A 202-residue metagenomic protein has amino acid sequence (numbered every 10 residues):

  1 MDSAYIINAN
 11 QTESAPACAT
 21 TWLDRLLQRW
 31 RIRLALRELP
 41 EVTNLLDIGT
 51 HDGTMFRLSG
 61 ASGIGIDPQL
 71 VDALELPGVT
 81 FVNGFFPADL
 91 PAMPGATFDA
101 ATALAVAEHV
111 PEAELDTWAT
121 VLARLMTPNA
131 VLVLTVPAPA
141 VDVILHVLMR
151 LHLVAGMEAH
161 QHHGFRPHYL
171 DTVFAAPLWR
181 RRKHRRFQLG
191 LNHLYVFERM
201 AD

Functional and structural regions predicted by a protein language model:
M1-A96, A100-T102, D116-A119, E158-G164 (+2 more regions): Conserved N-terminal segment of class I S-adenosyl-L-methionine
A105-H109: Short catalytic micro-motifs in class I SAM-dependent methyltransferases
P111-L115: Short N-terminal helix/helix-N-cap motif within the alpha/beta-hydrolase-1
D116-P128: A short glycine-rich, Lys/Arg-flanked "PGG" loop and its adjoining helix->strand segment in the class I
N129-P137: Conserved beta-strand signature within the Rossmann-like core of class I S-adenosyl-L-methionine
P137-A138, Q188: Short, solvent-exposed turn/loop segments enriched in Gly/Ser/Thr/Pro and often Arg
P139-H160: Short, glycine-/aromatic-enriched active-site segment of Class I SAM-dependent methyltransferases
F165-R185, R199-D202: A SAM-dependent methyltransferase catalytic signature shared across enzymes that methylate proteins
